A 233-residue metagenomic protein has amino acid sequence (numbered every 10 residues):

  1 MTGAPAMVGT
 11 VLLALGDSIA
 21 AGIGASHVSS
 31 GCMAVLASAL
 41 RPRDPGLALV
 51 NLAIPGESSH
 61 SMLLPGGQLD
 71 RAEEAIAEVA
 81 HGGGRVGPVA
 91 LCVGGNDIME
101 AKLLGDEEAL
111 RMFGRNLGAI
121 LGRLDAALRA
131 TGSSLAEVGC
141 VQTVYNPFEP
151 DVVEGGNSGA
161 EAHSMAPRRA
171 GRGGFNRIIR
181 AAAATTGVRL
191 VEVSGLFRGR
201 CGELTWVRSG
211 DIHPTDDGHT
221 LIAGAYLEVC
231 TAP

Functional and structural regions predicted by a protein language model:
V11-L13, A21-R115: Conserved SGNH/GDSL esterase-like catalytic core that processes O-acyl groups on lipids and polysaccharides
R43, A119-C140, G174-V191: A structural motif corresponding to the C-terminal end of an alpha-helix and its immediate exit/capping segment
A75, I120-R123, A127, A225-P233: C-terminal alpha-helix
I98-K102, F148-G155, R198-L204: Short acidic/His/Gly/Ser-rich catalytic and metal-binding motifs that mark active-site loops of diverse hydrolases
T143-N146, V193-G195: Short, well-ordered beta-to-alpha junction loops that form the rim of enzyme active sites and present histidine/acidic
E149-V191: Substrate-gating cap/lid alpha-helix
R172, R189, W206-P233: Histidine-centered active-site loop/cap adjacent to the catalytic His in serine esterases/O-acetyl transfer systems
